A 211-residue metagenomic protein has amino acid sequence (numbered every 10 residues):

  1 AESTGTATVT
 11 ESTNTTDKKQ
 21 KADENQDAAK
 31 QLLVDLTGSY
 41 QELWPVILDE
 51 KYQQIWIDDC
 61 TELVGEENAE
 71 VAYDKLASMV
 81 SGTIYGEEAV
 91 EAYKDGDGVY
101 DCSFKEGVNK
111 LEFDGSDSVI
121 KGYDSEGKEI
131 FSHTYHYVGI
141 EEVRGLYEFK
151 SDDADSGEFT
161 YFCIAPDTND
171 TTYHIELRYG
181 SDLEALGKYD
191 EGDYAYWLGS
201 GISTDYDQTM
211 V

Functional and structural regions predicted by a protein language model:
A1-N25: Intrinsically disordered, low-complexity repeat and linker tracts
A22-D27, D95-V99: N-terminal post-signal-peptidase region of extra-cytosolic proteins
D23-Q41: N-terminal helix-cap/turn-to-beta initiation motif at the start of protein domains
K30-L32, L43, D205-V211: General structural signal for secondary-structure boundaries
W44-K51, V80: Sec/Tat-exported extracytoplasmic proteins
Y52-T61: Short Gly/aromatic-enriched secondary-structure transition segments
G65-F104: Aromatic- and Gly/Pro-rich amphipathic surface segment
Y93-V211: Calycin-type beta-barrel ligand-binding domains and close structural analogs
